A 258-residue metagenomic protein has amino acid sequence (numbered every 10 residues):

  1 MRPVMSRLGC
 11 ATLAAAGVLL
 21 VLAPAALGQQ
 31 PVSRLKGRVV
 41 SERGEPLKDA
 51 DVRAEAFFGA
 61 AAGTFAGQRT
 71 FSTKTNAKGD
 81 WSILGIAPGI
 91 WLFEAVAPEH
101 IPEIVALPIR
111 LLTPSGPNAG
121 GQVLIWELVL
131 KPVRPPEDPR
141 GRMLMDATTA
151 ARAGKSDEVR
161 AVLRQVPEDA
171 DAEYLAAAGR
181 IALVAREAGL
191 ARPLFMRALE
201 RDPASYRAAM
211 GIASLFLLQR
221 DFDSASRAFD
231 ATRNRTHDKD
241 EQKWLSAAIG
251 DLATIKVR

Functional and structural regions predicted by a protein language model:
G37-K48, T149-R152: Structural motif
A60-D80: Short, acidic Ser/Thr/Gly-rich low-complexity loop/linker segments typical of extracellular and cell-surface proteins
I90, E94-I109: A short, solvent-exposed loop/turn motif at the edges and junctions of modular extracellular/periplasmic domains
G141, E173, R207, E241-W244: Start-of-helix register in tetratricopeptide repeats
R152, V184, L218, D251-R258: Register position in tetratricopeptide repeats
D169-D171, P203, H237: Short coil turns that delineate tetratricopeptide repeat
A177, G211, W244-D251: Canonical tetratricopeptide repeat
